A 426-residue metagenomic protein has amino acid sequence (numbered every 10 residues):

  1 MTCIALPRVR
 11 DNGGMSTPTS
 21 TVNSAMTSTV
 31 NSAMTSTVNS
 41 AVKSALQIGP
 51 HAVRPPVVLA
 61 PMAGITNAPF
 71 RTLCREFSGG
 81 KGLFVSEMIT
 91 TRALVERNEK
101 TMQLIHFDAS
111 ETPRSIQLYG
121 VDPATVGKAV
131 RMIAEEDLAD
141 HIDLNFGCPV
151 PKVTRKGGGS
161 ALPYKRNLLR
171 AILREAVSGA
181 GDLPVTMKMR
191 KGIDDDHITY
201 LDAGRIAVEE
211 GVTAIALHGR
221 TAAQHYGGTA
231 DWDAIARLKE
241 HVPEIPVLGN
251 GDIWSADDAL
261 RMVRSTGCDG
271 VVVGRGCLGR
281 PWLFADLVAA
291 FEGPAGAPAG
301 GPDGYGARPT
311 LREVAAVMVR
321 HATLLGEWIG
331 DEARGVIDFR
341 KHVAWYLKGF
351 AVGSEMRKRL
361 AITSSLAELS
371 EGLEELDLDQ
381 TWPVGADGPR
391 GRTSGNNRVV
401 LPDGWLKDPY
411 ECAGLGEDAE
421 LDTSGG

Functional and structural regions predicted by a protein language model:
T2-T21, M26, M34-G49, V53 (+6 more regions): Alpha/beta catalytic cores of nucleotide-metabolism and tRNA/nucleoside-modifying enzymes
V42-Q47, M62-E136: Glycine-rich, positively charged N-terminal anion/phosphate-binding segment
V57-A60, F84-S86, R114-L118, I142 (+4 more regions): Hydrophobic faces of well-ordered beta-strands that scaffold small-molecule active sites in alpha/beta enzyme cores
M62-G64, I89-T91, Y119-V121, G147-P149 (+4 more regions): Active-site beta-loop-alpha junctions enriched in small/polar residues
T72, R92-V95, P123-E135, N167-R170 (+9 more regions): Amphipathic, non-transmembrane alpha-helical secondary structure
G80-G82, A139-D140, T213, D269: Short acidic/polar active-site loop segments enriched in Thr and Asp
Q103, G157-P163, F291: Short glycine-enriched, charge-decorated loop/helix-capping segments at active-site entrances that position
V130-K156, R166-I245: Alpha/beta enzyme core
